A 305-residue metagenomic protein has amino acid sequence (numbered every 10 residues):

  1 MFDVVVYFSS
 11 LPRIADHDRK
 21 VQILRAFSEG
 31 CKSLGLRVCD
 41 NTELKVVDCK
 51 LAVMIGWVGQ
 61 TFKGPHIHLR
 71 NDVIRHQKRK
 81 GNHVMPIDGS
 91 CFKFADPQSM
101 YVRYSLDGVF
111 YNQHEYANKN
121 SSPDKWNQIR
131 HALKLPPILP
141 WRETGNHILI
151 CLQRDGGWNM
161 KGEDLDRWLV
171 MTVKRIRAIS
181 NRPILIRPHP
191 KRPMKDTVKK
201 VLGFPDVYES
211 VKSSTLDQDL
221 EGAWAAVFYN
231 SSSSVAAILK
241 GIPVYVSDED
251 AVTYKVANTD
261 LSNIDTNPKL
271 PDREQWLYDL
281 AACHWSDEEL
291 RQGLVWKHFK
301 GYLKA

Functional and structural regions predicted by a protein language model:
M1-L51, I55, G157, G301-A305: N-terminal pre-catalytic "stem/leader" segment of glycosyltransferase-like enzymes
V6-L11, I55-V58, I87-C91, G145-G157 (+2 more regions): Short loop/turn segments at strand-loop or loop-helix junctions that form parts of catalytic or ligand-binding pockets
R13-R19, T61-K63, W158-N159, R192-K199: Short, charged/polar "capping" segments at the starts of alpha-helices and the immediately preceding loops
K20-F27, G64-D72, D164-R175: Well-ordered, non-membrane alpha-helical segments in soluble/globular domains
R25, L34-Q98: Extended catalytic core of nucleotide-activated donor transferases of GT-like folds
P97-G145, Y254-A305: Leloir-type glycosyltransferase catalytic cores
V170-K212: Catalytic donor nucleotide-activated moiety binding site of glycosyltransferases and closely related
S213-N258: A donor-sugar binding/catalytic signature common to diverse glycosyltransferases and related nucleotide-sugar
